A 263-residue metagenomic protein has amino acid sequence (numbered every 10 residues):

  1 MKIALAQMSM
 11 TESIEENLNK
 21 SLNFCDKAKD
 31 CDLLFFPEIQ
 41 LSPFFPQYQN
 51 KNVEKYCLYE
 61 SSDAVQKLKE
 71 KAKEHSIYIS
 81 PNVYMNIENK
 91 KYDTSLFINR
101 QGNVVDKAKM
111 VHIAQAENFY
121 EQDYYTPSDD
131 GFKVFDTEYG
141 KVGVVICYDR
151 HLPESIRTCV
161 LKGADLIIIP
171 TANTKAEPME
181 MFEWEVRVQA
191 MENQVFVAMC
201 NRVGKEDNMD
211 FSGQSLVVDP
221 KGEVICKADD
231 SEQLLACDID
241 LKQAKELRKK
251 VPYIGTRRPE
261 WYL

Functional and structural regions predicted by a protein language model:
M1-E12, F35, T94, K107 (+2 more regions): Active-site-proximal beta-strand elements of phosphoester/diester hydrolases
I3, F97-V105, V218-C226: Short, glycine-anchored, charge-dense loop/turn motifs used at functional sites
I14, N23-Q101, K107, N173-V188 (+1 more regions): Cys-nucleophile CN-hydrolase/nitrilase-fold catalytic domain and related Cys-dependent amidase chemistry that acts on
E16-C25, L152-R157: Short, acidic/polar
C57-S80, H151-L234: CN hydrolase (nitrilase-like) catalytic-core segments centered on the catalytic cysteine and neighboring Lys/Glu
N86-K162, K175-W184, E246-P252: Active-site catalytic loop in hydrolytic enzyme cores
K245-L263: A short C-terminal boundary segment appended to hydrolase-like catalytic domains
